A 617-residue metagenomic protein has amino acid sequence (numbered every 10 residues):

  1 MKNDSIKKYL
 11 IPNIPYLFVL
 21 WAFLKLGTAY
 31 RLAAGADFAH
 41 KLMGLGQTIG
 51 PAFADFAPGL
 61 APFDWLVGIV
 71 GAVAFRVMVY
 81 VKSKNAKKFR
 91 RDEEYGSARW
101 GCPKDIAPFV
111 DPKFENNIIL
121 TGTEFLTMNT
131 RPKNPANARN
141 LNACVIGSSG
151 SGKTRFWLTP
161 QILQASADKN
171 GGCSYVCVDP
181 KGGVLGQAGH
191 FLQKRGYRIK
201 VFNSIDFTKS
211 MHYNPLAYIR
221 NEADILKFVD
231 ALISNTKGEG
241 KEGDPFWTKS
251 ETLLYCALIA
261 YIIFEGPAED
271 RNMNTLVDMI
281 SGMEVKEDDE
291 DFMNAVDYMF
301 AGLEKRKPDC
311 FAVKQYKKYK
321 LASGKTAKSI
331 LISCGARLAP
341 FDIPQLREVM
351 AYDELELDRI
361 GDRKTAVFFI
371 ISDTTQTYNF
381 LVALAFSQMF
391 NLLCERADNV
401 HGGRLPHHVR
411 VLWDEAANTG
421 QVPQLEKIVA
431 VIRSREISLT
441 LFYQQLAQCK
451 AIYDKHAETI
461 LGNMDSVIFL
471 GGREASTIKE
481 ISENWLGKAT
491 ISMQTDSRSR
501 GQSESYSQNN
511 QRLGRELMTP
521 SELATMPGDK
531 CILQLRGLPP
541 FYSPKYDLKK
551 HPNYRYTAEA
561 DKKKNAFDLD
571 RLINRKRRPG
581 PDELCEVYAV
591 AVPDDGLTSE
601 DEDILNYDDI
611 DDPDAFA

Functional and structural regions predicted by a protein language model:
M1-S151, R155-Q161, D168-N170, R498-S499 (+1 more regions): Basic- and hydrophobic-enriched, low-structure N-terminal and domain-boundary segments that flank ATP-binding catalytic
F53-A54, F63-I118, N142, E222-L232 (+4 more regions): Short alpha-helical interface patches
D111, M128, P132, K237-F246 (+2 more regions): Low-complexity, polar-biased intrinsically disordered regions enriched in Pro/Ser/Thr/Gly
L126, K133-I437, I452, G462 (+2 more regions): P-loop NTPase motor domains
V429-I532: Conserved ATP-driven motor cores of ASCE-family P-loop NTPases powering translocation/secretion/packaging/pilus
E516, R555-A558: Extended alpha-helical interface modules used as scaffolds for assembling large macromolecular complexes
